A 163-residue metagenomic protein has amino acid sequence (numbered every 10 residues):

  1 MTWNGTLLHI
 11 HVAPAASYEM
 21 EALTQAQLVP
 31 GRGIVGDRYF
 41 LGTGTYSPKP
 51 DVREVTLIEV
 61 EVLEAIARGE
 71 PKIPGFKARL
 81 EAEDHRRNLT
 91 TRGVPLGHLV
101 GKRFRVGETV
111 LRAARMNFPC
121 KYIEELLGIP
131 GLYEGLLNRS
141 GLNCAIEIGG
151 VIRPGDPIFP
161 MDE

Functional and structural regions predicted by a protein language model:
M1-E163: Metal-cofactor-dependent catalytic cores
